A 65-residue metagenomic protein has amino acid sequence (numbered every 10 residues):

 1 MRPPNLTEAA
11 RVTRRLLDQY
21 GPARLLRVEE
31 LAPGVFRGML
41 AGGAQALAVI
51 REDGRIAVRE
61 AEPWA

Functional and structural regions predicted by a protein language model:
M1-N5, I50, A65: General structural signal for secondary-structure boundaries
M1-R24: Short, non-transmembrane alpha-helical segments in secretory-pathway proteins
L6-T7, G43, V58: Short, intrinsically disordered, low-complexity terminal segments
T7-A10, P33, R55: General helical secondary-structure elements
V12-L16, V49-R51, E60: Compositionally biased non-globular segments, especially hydrophobic aliphatic-rich helices of signal peptides
L25-E52: Exposed beta-strand-loop-beta-strand "reactive/processing" segments of non-cytosolic proteins
D53-A65: A short, surface-exposed interaction/processing loop segment used at functional sites
